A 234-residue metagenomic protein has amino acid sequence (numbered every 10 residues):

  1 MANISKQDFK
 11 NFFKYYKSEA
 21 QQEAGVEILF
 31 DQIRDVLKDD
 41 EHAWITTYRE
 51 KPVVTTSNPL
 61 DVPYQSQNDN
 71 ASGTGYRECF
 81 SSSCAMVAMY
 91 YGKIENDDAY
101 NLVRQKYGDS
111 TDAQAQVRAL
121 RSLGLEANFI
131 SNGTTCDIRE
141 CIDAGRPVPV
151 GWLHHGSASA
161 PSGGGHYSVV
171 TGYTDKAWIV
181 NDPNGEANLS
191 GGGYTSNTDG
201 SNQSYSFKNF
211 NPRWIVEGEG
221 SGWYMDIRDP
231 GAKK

Functional and structural regions predicted by a protein language model:
M1-A2, K234: Short intrinsically disordered terminal tails
N3, E27, E126-N128, I179: Ser/Thr- (and often Asn-) enriched beta-sheet segments in non-cytosolic proteins
N3-D109: Active-site-adjacent structural segments surrounding the nucleophilic cysteine of cysteine proteases and isopeptidases
D8-N11, I28, E78, S82-M86 (+7 more regions): Extracytoplasmic/secreted proteins, especially bacterial periplasmic and envelope-associated proteins
L37, S83, V87, Y91-G92 (+6 more regions): Sec/Tat-exported extracytoplasmic proteins
L60, Y107, Y173-K234: Noncatalytic regulatory segments and standalone regulatory/sensor domains
I94-D137: Catalytic cysteine-centered active-site loop
S131-L189: Active-site-adjacent substructure of cysteine-protease-like catalytic cores
